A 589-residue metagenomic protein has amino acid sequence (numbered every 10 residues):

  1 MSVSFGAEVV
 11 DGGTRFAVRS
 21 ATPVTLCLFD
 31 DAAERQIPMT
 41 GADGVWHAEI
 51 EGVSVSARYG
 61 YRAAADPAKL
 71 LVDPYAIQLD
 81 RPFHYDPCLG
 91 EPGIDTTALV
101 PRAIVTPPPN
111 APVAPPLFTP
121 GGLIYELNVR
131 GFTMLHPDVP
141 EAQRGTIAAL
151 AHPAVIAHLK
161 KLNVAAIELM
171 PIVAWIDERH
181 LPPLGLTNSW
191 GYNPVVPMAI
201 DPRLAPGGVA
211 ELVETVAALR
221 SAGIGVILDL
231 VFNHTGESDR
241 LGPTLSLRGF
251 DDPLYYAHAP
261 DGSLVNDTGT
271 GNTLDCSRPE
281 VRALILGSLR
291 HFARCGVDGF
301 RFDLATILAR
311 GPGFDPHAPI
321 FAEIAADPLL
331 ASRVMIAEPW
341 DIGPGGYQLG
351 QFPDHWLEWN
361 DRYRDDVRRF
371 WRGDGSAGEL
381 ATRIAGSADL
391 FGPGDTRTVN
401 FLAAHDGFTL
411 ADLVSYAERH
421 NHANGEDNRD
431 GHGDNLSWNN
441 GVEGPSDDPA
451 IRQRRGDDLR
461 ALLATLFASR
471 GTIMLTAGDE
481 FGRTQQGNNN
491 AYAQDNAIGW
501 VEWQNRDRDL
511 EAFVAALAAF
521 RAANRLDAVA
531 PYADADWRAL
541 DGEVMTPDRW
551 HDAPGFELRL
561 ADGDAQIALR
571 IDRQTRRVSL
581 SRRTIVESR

Functional and structural regions predicted by a protein language model:
M1-D11, T40-V45, E49-E126, T133-A142: The feature marks proteins involved in alpha-glucan
V3, R452, L459-G487, W500 (+1 more regions): Glycan-recognition and catalytic regions of carbohydrate-active enzymes
G12-F16: Structural beta-strand segments of beta-rich domains
V18, Y61, L127, L169 (+9 more regions): Conserved, mostly hydrophobic/aromatic
R19-V24: Short proline/glycine-enriched turn/loop motifs at strand-loop junctions of beta-rich domains
Y59, A63-A111, R179-G185, N193 (+4 more regions): Core domains of carbohydrate- and sulfate-ester-processing enzymes
A76, L89-G93, L99, I104 (+6 more regions): Conserved alpha/beta catalytic core and glycan-binding cleft of carbohydrate-active enzymes
N128-V297, A305-A326: Substrate-binding/active-site clefts of carbohydrate-active enzymes
